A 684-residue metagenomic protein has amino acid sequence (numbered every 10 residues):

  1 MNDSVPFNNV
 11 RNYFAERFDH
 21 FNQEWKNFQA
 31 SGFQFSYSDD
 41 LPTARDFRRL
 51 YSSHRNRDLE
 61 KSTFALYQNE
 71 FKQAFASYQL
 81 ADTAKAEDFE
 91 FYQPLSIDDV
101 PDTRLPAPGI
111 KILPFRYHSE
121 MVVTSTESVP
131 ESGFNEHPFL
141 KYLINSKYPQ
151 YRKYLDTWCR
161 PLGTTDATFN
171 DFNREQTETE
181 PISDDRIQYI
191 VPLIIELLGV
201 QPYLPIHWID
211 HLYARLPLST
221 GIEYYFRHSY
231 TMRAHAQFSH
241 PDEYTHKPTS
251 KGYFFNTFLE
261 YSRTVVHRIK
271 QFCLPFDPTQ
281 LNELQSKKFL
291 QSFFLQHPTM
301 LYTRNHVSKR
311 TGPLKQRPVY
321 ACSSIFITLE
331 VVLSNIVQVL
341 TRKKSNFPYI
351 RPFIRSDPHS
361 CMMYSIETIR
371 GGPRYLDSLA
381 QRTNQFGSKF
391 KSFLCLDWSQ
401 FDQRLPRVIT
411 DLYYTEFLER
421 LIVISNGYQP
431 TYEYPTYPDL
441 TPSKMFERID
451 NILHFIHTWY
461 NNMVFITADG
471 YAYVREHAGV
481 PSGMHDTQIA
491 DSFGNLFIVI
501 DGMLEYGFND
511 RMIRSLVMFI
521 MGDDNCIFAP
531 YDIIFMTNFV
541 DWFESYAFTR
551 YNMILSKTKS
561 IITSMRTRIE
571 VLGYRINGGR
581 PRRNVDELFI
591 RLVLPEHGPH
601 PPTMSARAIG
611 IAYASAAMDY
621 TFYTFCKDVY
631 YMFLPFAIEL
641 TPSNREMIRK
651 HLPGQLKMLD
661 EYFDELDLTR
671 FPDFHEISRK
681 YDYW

Functional and structural regions predicted by a protein language model:
M1-W684: Viral RNA-dependent RNA polymerase
